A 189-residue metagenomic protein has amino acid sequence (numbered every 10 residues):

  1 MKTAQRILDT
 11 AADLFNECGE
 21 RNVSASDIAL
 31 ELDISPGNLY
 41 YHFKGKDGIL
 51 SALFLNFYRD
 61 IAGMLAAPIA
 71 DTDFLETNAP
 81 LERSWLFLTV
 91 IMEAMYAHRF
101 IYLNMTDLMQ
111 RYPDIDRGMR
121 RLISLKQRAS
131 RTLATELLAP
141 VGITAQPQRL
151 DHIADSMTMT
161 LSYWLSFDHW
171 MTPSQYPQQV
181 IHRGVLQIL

Functional and structural regions predicted by a protein language model:
M1-A4: Short, Lys/Arg-enriched anionic-surface-contact patches
R6, T10, L14-L53: Helix-turn-helix
A52, A67-A97: Hydrophobic alpha-helical connector segments
L55-A62: Short, basic, alpha-helical segments at the C-terminal edge of helix-turn-helix-like DNA-binding modules
P68-E76, Y102-M109, L137, W164 (+1 more regions): Secondary-structure edge/capping motif, primarily at the C-terminal ends of alpha-helices and the immediately following
M95-R117, T132-A134: Amphipathic alpha-helical segments used for helix-helix packing
D114-P140, D151-S166, H182-Q187: Amphipathic alpha-helical packing segments from all-alpha helical-bundle domains
M171-L189: Charged, low-complexity intrinsically disordered regulatory/assembly segments
